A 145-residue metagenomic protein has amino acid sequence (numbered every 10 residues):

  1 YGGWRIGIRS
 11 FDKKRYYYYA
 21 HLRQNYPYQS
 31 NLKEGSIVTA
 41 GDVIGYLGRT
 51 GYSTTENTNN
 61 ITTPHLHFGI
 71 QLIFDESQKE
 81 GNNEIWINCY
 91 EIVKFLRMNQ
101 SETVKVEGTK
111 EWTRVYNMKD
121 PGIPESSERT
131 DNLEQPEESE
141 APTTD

Functional and structural regions predicted by a protein language model:
Y1, V43-Y52: Short, charged beta-turn/beta-strand-edge "cap" motif at the junction between a beta-strand and an adjacent loop
Y1-N31, T58-P64: Zn2+-dependent peptidoglycan hydrolase active-site motif and core
S10-D12, R23, G48-G51, L72: Short, flexible loop/turn elements at secondary-structure junctions
Y19, I44, H67: Short alpha-helical segments in extracytoplasmic peptidoglycan/chitin-binding modules and envelope-associated proteins
Y26, G51, L96: Residue-level detector of flexible, active-site-proximal loop/helix-junction positions within diverse enzyme catalytic
Q29-L47: Short, well-structured beta-strand-loop connectors
S36, T58-D145: Acidic, glycine-rich catalytic/binding loops that coordinate metals and/or anionic ligands
S53-N57: Short beta-alpha junctions and helix-cap segments that line functional grooves
